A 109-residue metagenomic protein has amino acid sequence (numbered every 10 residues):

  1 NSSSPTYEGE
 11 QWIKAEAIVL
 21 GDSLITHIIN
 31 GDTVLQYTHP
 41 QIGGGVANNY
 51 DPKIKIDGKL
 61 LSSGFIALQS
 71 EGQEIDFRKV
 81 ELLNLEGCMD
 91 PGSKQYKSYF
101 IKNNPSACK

Functional and structural regions predicted by a protein language model:
N1-G87, P91-K94, S98-I101: Carbohydrate-interacting regions of secretory-pathway proteins
K102-K109: Short, disulfide-bonded extracellular cysteine-rich repeat modules
